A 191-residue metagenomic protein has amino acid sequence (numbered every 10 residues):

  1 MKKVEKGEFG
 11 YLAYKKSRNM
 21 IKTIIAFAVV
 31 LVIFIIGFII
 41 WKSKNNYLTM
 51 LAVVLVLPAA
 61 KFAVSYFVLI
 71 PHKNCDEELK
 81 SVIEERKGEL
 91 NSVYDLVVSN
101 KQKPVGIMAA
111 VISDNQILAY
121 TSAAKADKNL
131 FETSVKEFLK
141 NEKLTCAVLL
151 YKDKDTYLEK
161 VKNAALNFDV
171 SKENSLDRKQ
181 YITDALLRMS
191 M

Functional and structural regions predicted by a protein language model:
M1-V93, T133, E142, K154-M191: Surface-exposed interaction regions that form or flank ligand-binding interfaces
C75, L79, P104-A110, A124 (+3 more regions): Generic alpha-helix signal with a bias toward terminal, lower-confidence helices and secondary-structure junctions
E85, V111-I112, E137: Short, surface-exposed basic-aromatic patches at helix termini and helix-loop junctions that form
G88-I107: Active-site metal-binding core of divalent-cation-utilizing nuclease and nuclease-like domains
A110-L118: Active-site beta-strand-loop-beta-strand hairpin of nuclease catalytic cores that positions key catalytic residues
L118-K152: Structured, soluble extracytoplasmic/luminal domains of envelope-associated proteins
